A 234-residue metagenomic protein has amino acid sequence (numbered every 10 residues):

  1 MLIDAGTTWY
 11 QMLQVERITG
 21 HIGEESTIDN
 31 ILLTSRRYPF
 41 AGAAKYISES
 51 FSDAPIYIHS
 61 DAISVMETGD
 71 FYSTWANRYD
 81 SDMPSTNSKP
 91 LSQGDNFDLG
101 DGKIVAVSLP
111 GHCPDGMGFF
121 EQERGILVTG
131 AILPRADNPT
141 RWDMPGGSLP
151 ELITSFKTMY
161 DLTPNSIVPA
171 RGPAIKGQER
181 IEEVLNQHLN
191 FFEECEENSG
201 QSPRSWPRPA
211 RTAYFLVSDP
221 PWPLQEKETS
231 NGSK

Functional and structural regions predicted by a protein language model:
M1-I22, G118-I132: Conserved beta-strand hairpin/beta-sheet module of binuclear metal-dependent hydrolase folds, prominently
I3-G6, T27-R36, I56-H59, S108-G111 (+4 more regions): Active-site neighborhood of phospho(di)ester-bond hydrolases with catalytic His/Asp-centered motifs
T7-M12, G20-N96, N190-E194: Active-site HxH/HxHxD metal-binding segment of metal-dependent hydrolases
Y10, R36-A41, I63-M66, P114-G116 (+2 more regions): Active-site environment of divalent metal-dependent phosphoester hydrolases
G42, I104, G146-G147: Residue-level signal for the nucleotide or nucleotide-sugar donor/cofactor binding architecture
Q93-E121: Core dinuclear metal-dependent hydrolase active-site scaffold
T140-P145: Short glycine-enriched, charge-decorated loop/helix-capping segments at active-site entrances that position
I153-S166, A170-K234: Accessory terminal helices/loops
